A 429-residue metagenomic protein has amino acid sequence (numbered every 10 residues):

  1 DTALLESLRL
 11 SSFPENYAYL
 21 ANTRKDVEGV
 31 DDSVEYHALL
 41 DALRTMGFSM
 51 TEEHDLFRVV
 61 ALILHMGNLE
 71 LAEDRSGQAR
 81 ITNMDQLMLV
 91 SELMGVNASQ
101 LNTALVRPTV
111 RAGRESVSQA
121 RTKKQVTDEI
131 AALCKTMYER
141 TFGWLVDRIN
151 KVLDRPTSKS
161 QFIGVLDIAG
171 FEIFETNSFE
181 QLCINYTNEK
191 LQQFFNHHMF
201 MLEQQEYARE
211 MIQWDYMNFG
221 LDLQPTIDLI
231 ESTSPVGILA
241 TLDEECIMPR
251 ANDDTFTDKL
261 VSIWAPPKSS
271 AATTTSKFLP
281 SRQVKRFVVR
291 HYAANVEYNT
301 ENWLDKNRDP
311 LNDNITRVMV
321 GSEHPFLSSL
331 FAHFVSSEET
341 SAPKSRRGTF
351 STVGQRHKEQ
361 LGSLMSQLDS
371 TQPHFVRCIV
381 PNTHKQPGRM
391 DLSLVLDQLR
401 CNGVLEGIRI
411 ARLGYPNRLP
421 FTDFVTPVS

Functional and structural regions predicted by a protein language model:
D1-D26, L39: Conserved nucleotide-state-sensing and coupling region of NTP-binding domains
D1-R9, E92, A112-D128, A132 (+2 more regions): Extended, low-complexity interaction tracts enriched in P/G/S/Q
E35, A42, E53, I63-M66 (+1 more regions): Conserved NTP phosphate-binding and transfer environment spanning the P-loop NTPase/kinase superfamily
D41-M50, R148-I149: Phosphate-interacting basic helix/loop segments used at nucleotide- and nucleic-acid interfaces
G47-E52, A132-K135: Conserved, non-catalytic sequence blocks in retroelement Pol enzymes and Pol-derived host proteins
E70-T82, Q86-R107, R111, E180 (+1 more regions): C-terminal helical "lid" subdomain and adjoining coupling/linker elements of P-loop NTPases
